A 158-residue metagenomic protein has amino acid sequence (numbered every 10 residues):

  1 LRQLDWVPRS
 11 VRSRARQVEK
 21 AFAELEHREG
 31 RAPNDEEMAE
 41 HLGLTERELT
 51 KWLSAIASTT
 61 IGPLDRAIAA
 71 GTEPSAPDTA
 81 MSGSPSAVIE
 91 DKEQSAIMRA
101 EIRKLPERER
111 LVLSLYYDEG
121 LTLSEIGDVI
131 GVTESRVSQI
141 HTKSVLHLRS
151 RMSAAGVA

Functional and structural regions predicted by a protein language model:
L1-T72, A158: Promoter-recognition and DNA-melting modules of sigma-like transcription initiation factors and their functional
V7, D65, I97-L105: Short amphipathic alpha-helical boundary/capping segments
L53, Y117, H141, L148 (+1 more regions): DNA major-groove recognition helix of helix-turn-helix
I61, V145-A158: Short, Lys/Arg-enriched C-terminal cap helix and immediately downstream tail that follows
K92, I102-E109: Short helix-coil-helix linker/hinge
V112-Y116: A short pre-motif secondary-structure segment
T122, T133-R136: Helix-turn-helix DNA-binding motif, specifically the short coil turn and the N-cap/start of the second
